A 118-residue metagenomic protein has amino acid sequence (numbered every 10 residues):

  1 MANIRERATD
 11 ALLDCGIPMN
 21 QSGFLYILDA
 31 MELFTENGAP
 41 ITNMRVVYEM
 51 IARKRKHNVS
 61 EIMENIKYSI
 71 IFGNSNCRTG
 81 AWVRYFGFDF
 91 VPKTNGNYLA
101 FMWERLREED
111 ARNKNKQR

Functional and structural regions predicted by a protein language model:
M1-V46, K93-R118: Histone-fold modules and their flanking histone-like tails across chromatin and transcription assemblies
V47, I51-A52: Short alpha-helical "recognition helix" segments of helix-turn-helix
K54-R55, E64-K67, I71, S75-R118: C-terminal engagement/docking regions of AAA+ P-loop ATPases
